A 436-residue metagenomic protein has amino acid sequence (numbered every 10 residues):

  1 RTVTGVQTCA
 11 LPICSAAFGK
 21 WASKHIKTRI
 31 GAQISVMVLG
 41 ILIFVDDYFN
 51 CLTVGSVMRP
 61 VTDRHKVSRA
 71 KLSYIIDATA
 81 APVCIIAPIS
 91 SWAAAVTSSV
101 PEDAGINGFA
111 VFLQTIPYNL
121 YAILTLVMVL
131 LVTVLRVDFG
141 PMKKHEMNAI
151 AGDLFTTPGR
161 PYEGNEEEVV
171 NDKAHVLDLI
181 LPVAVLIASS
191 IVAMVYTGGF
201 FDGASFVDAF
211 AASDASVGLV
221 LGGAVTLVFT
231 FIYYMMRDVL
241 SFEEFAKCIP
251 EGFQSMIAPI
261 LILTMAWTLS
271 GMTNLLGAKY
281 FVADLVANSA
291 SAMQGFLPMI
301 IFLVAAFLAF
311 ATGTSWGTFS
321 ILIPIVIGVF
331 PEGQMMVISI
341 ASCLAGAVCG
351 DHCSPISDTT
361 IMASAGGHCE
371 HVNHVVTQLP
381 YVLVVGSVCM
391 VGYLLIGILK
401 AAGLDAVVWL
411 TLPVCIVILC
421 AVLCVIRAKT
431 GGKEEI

Functional and structural regions predicted by a protein language model:
R1, W21-S35, H65-L72, Y118-L120 (+6 more regions): Membrane-interfacial loop-to-helix junctions in multi-pass transporters
R1-C9: Single conserved hydrophobic/aromatic residue that forms the stacking wall/gate of nucleotide- or nucleobase-binding
P12-K27, S56-S68, I106-G108, P141-T157 (+3 more regions): Flexible loop linkers connecting adjacent transmembrane helices in multi-pass alpha-helical membrane transporters
A22-F109, A311-C349, T359-N373: Hydrophobic transmembrane alpha-helices that form the pore/transport pathway of multi-pass ion and small-solute
L72-V96, L113-V134, L177-L181, V185-S189 (+2 more regions): Membrane-embedded alpha-helical segments of transport systems, primarily multispan ion/solute transporters
C84, K173-A193, V225, Q254-M272 (+1 more regions): Selective recognition of specific alpha-helical transmembrane segments in multi-pass small-molecule
F112, T125-A212, A224-C248, G366 (+4 more regions): Long, contiguous bundles of hydrophobic transmembrane helices that form the permeation core of multi-pass
I257-L261, M265-L269, T273-L276, S289-A290 (+3 more regions): C-terminal transmembrane helix pair
